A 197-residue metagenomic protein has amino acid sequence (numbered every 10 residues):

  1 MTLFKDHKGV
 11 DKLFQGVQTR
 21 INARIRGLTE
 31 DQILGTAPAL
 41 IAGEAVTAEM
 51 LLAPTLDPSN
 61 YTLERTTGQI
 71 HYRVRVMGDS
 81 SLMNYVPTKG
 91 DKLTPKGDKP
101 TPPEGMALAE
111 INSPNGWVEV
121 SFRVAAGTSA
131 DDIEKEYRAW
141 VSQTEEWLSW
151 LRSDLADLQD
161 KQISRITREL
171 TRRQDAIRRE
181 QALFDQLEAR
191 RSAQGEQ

Functional and structural regions predicted by a protein language model:
M1-E64: N-terminal "first-domain core" detector
D6, D11, D31, E49 (+10 more regions): Acidic-enriched, low-complexity/disordered segments with a strong bias for Aspartate over Glutamate
P54-R75, Q174, R178-E188: Short, Lys/Arg-enriched charge-dense amphipathic segments
L63-W150: Intrinsically disordered, low-complexity regulatory segments enriched in Ser/Thr/Pro and charged residues
P114-Q197: Mixed-charge (acidic/basic) macromolecular-recognition segments
